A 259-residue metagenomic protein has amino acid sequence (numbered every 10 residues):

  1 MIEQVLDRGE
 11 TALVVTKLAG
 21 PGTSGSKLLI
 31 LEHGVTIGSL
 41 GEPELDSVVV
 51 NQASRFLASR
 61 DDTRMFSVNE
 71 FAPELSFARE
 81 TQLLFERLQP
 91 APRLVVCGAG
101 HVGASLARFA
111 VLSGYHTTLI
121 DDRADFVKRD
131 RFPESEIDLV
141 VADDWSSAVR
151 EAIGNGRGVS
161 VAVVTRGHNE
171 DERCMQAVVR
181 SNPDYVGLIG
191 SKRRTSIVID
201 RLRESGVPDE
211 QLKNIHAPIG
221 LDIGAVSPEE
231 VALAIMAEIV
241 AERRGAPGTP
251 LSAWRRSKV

Functional and structural regions predicted by a protein language model:
M1-D122, F126-V141, E151, G156-S160 (+3 more regions): Segments forming oxygen-rich coordination pockets for charged ligands
V102, E170, R194: Hydrophobic/small residue at the entry helix of a nucleotide-binding pocket
S105, R173, I197: Phosphate- and divalent-cation-binding pockets in alpha/beta enzyme and binding domains that engage nucleotide-derived
Y115, P183, V207: Short phosphate-binding/catalytic loops that engage adenosine nucleotides
I120-D121, S160, T165-R166, Q176-L202: ADP-ribose/adenylate-binding Rossmann-like module
A142-V149, N169: Conserved SAM/SAH-binding loop
R150-V159, V164, E170, C174 (+3 more regions): Internal alpha/beta domain cores that form substrate/cofactor-binding pockets in large enzymes and binding proteins
I189-V259: Adenosine-phosphate binding glycine-rich loop
